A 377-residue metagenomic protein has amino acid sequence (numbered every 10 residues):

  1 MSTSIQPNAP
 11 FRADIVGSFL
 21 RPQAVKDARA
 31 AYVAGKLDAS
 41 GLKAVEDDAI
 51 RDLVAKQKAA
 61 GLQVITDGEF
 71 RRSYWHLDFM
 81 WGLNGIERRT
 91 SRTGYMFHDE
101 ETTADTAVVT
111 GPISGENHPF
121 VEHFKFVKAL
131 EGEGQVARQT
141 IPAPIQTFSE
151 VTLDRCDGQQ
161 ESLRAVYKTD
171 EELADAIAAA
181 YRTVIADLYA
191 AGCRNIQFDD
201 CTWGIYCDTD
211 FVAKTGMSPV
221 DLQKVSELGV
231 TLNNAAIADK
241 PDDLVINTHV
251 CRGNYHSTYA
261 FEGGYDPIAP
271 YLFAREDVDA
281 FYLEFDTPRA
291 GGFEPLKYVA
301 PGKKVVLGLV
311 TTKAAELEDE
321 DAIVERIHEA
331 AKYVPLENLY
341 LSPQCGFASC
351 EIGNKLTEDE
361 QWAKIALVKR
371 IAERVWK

Functional and structural regions predicted by a protein language model:
M1-K377: Domain-level signal for soluble alpha/beta catalytic cores
